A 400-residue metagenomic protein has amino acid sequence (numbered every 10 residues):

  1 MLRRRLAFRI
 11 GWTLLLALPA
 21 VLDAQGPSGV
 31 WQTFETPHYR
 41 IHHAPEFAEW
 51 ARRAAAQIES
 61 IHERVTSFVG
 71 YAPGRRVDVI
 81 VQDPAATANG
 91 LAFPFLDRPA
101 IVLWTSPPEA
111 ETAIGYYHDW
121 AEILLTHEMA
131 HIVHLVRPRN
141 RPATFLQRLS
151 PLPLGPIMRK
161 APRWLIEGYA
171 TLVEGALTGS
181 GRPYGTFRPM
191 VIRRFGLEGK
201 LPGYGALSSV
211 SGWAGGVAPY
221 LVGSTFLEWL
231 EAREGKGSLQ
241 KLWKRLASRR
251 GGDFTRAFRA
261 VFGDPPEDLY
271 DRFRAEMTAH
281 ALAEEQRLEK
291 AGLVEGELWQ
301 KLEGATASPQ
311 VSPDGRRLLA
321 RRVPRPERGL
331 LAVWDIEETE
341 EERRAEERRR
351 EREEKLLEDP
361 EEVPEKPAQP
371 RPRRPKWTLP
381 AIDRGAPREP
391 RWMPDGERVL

Functional and structural regions predicted by a protein language model:
R9-D23: Bacterial N-terminal signal peptides
A24-P162, S209-G212, D253, A257: Juxtacatalytic substrate-recognition/specificity segment
M129-F145, Y169-F187: Catalytic Zn2+-binding segment of zinc metalloproteases
L154, A161, Y184-E284: Amphipathic alpha-helical substructures
A283-A305, W334-R391: Multi-bladed beta-propeller domains
P309-R317, E389-R398: Blade-terminus and WD-like Trp-Asp/Gly-His loop motifs, strongest in beta-propeller folds
V323: Short loop/turn segments immediately following the C-termini of beta-strands
P326-D335: Structural motif
